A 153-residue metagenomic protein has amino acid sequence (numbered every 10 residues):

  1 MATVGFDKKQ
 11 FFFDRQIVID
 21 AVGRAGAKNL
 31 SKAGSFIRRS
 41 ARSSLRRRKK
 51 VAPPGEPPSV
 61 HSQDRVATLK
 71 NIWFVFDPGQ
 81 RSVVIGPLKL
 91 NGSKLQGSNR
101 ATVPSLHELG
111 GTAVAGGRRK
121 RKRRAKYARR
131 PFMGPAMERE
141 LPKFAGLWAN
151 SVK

Functional and structural regions predicted by a protein language model:
M1-A21: N-terminal, Lys/Arg- and Ser/Thr-rich interaction peptides
Q10, R15, S40, R65 (+6 more regions): Generic alpha-helical secondary structure signal
F11, L90-G92, P142: Generic "edge-of-domain/loop-turn" microfeature
R15, V22-A33, I37, M137 (+2 more regions): N-terminal small/hydrophobic-rich alpha-helical segments that act as secretion/targeting modules
D20-R123: Short, low-complexity, charged/polar segments at coil/turn and helix-coil boundaries
A113-K153: Lipid-handling modules and contact-site tethers
